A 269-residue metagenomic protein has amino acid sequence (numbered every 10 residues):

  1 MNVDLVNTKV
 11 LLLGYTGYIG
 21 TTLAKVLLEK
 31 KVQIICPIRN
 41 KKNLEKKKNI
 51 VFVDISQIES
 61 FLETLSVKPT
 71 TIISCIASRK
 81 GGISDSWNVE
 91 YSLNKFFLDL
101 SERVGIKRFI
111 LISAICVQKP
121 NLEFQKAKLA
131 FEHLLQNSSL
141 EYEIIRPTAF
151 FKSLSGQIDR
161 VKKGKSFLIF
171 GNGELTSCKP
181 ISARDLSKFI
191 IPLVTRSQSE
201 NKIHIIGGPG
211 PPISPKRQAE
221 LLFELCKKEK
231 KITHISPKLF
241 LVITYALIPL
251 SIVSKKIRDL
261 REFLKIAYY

Functional and structural regions predicted by a protein language model:
V3-K30: N-terminal Rossmann NAD(P)H-binding glycine-rich loop of SDR-like oxidoreductase domains
L11, K42-R103, C116-Q118: NAD(P)H-binding glycine-rich loop region in Rossmannoid oxidoreductase-like domains and their noncatalytic homologs
S78, I83-K162: Glycine-/Pro-rich loop/turn segments that contact NAD(P) or position catalytic residues in Rossmann-like domains
W87-Y91, N121-E132, T176-R184, G208 (+2 more regions): Short-chain dehydrogenase/reductase
K152-R160, L193-H204, K228-K230: Glycine/proline-rich active-site loop of Rossmann-fold NAD(P)-dependent oxidoreductases
G173-V194, K202: Substrate-positioning beta->alpha
S177-R184, I206-L225, H234-Y245: Substrate-binding strand-loop-helix patch in Rossmann-like NAD(P)-dependent oxidoreductase/epimerase domains
K238-Y269: A hydrophobic C-terminal alpha-helical subdomain
